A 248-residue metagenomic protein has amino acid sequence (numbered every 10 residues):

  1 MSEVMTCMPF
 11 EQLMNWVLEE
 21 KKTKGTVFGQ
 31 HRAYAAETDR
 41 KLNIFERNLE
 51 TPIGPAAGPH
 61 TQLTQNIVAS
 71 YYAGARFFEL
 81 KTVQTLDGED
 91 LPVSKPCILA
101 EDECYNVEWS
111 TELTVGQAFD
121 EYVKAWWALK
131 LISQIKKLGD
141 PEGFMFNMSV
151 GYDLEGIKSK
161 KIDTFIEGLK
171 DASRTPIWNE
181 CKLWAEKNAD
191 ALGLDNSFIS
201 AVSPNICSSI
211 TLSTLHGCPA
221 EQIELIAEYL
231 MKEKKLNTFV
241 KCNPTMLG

Functional and structural regions predicted by a protein language model:
S2-E37, A57-P59, L63-G248: Active-site entrance/lid segments in N-terminal catalytic domains of soluble metabolic enzymes
H31-G54: N-terminal amphipathic alpha-helix/helix-capping segment at the start of soluble metabolic enzymes
